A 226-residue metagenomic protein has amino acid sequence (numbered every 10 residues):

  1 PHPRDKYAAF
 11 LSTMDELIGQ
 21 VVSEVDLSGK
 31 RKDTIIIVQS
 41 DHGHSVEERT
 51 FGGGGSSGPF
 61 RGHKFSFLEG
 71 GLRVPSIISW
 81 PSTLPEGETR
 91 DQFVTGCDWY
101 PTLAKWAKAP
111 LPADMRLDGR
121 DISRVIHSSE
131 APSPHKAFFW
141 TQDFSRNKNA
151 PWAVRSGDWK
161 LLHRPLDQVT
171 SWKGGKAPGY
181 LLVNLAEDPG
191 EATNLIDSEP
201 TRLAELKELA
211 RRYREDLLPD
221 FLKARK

Functional and structural regions predicted by a protein language model:
P1, D5-S12, R90-C97, R116 (+1 more regions): Soluble non-cytosolic domains of exported or imported proteins
P1-Y7, S45-T50, L222: Active-site His/acidic residue clusters
A8-L11, D15, G19-V22, D26 (+6 more regions): Non-transmembrane alpha-helical segments in soluble domains of secreted/periplasmic/extracellular proteins
L11, I18, I35-S40, S76-I77 (+3 more regions): Beta-strand elements within well-structured catalytic alpha/beta cores of enzymes that handle phosphate/sulfate esters
T13-G52: Metal-dependent active-site segment of extracytoplasmic phospho-/sulfohydrolases and closely related
D26-I35, E47, E69, I126 (+2 more regions): Active-site regions of oxyanion-processing enzymes, predominantly non-cytosolic
K30-I36, R73-V74, S133-K136, S156-W159 (+1 more regions): Loop/turn elements at helix/coil->beta-strand transitions in domains of secreted/extracellular proteins
H44-F67, L84-E88, Q92, C97-L185: C-terminal cap/loop subdomain of S1 sulfatases and analogous C-terminal strand-loop tails that border
